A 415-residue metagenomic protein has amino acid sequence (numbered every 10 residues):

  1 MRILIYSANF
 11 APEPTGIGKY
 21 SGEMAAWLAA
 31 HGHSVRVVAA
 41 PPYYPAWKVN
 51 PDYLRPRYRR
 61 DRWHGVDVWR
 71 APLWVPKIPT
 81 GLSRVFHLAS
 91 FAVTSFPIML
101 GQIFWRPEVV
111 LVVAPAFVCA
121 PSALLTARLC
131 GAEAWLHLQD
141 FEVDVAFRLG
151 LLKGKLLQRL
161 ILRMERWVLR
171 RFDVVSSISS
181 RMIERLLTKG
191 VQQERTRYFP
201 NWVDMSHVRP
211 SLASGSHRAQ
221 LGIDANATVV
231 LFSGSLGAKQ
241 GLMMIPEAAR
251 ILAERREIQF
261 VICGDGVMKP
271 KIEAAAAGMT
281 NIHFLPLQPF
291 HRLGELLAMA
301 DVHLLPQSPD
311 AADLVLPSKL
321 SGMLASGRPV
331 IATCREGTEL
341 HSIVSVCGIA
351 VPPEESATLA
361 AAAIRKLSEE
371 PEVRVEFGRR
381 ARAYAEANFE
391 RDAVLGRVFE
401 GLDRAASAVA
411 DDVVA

Functional and structural regions predicted by a protein language model:
M1-H64, A410-A415: N-terminal subdomain of nucleotide-sugar transferases
P41, R181, W202: Carbohydrate-associated surface elements
P51-Y58, R209-I223: A short helix/loop element that forms part of the nucleotide-sugar donor recognition site in Leloir-type
L100, R106, V118-P121, L125-C130 (+1 more regions): Membrane-proximal helix-turn-helix segments that form the acceptor-binding/catalytic region of lipid-linked
D224-Q240, P246-R250, V261: Conserved donor-binding/catalytic core segment of Leloir-type glycosyltransferases
Q240, L287-A298, H303-L324, V330-S342: Nucleotide-sugar-dependent
C263, K269-G294: Nucleotide-activated donor-binding/catalytic signature segment of Leloir-type glycosyltransferases, i.e., the conserved
R335-R365: Change "using UDP/GDP/dTDP sugars" to "using nucleotide sugars
